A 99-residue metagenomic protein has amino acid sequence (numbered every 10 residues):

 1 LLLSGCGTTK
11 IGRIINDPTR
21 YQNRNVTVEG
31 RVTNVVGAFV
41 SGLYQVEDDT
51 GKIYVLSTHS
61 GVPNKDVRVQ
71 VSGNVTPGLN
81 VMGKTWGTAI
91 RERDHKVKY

Functional and structural regions predicted by a protein language model:
L1-L3: Sec-dependent N-terminal signal peptides
G5-Y99: OB-fold and OB-like single-stranded nucleic-acid-recognition modules and their adjacent interaction interfaces
